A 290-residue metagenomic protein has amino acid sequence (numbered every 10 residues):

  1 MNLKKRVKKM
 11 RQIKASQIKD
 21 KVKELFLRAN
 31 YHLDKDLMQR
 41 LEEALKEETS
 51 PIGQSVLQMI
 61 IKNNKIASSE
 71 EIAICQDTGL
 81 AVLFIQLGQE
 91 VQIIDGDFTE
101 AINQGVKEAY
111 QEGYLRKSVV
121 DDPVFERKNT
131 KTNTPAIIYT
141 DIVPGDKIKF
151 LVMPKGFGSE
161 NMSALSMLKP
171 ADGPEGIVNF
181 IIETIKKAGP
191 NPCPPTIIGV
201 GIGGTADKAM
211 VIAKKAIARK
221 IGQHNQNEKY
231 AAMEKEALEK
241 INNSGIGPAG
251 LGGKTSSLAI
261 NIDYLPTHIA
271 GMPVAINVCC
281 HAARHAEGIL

Functional and structural regions predicted by a protein language model:
K5-L290: Non-transmembrane, aqueous-exposed alpha-helical and coiled segments at domain scale
